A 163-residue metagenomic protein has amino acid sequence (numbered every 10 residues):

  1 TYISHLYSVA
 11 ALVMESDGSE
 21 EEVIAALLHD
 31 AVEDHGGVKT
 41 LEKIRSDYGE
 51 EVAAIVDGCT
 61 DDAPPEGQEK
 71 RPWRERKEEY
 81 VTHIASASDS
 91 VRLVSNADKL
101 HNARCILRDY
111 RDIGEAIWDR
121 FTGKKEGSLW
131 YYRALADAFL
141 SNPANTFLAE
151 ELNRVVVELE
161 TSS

Functional and structural regions predicted by a protein language model:
T1-S163: Active-site helical microenvironments for divalent-metal-assisted chemistry
